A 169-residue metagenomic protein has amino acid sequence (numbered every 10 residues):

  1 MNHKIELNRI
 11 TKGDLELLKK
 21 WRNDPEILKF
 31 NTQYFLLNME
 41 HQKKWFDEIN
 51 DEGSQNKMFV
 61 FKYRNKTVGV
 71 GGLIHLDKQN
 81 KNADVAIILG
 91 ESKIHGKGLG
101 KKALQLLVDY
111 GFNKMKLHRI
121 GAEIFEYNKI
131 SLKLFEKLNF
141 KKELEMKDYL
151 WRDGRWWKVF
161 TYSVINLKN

Functional and structural regions predicted by a protein language model:
M1-L17, M58, K62-N169: Acyl-donor (CoA/ACP) binding surface of acyl/acetyltransferases
L18-K19, I27, Q42, V85: Hydrophobic pocket/interface hotspot
K19, I49-D51, H75: Short secondary-structure boundary/capping segments
R22: Residues forming the ATP-binding cleft of Hanks-type serine/threonine protein kinase domains
P25, N31, I87-E91: Short, histidine-centered active-site or binding-site loop motifs used for metal coordination, general acid-base
P25-E26, M115: Structural motif
E26-E48: Conserved GNAT-fold acetyl-CoA-binding loop/helix
E48-V60: A short helix-loop-beta-strand connector motif used in the catalytic cores of GNAT acetyltransferases and, in some
